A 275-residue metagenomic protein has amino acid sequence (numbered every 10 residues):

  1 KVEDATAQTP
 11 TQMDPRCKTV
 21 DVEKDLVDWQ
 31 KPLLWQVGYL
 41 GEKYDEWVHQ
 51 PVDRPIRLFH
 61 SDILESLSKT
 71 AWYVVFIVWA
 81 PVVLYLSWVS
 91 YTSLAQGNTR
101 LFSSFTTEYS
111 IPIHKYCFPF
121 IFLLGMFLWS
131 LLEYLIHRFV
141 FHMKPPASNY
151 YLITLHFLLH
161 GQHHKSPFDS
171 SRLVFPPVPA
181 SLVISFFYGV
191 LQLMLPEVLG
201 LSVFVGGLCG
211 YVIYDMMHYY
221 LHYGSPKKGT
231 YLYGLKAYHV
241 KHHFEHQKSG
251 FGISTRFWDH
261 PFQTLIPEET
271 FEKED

Functional and structural regions predicted by a protein language model:
K1-V203, K248-D275: Non-catalytic, topology-defining segments of multipass membrane proteins
F157-H160, Y233-H242: Membrane-cytosol interface motif
F204-D215: Alpha-helical membrane-embedded segments
Y211, Y233, G252-R256: A structural signal for well-ordered alpha-helical segments within the folded catalytic domains of diverse enzymes
L221-L232, K248-S249: Interfacial helix-loop-helix junctions of multi-pass membrane proteins
Y223, Y238, H242, P261-T264 (+1 more regions): Hydrophobic alpha-helical segments
E245: Active-site rim elements
